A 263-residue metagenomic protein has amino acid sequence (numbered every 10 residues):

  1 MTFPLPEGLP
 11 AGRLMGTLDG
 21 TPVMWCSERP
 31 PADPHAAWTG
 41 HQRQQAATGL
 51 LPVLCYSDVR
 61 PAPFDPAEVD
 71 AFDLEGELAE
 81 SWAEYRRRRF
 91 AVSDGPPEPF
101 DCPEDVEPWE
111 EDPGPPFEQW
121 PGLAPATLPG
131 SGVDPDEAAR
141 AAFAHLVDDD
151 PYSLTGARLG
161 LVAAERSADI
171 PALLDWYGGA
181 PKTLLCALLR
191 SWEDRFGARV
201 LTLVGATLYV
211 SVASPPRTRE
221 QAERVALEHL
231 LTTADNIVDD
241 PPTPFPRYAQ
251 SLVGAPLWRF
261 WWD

Functional and structural regions predicted by a protein language model:
M1-S167: Extended, low-hydrophobicity segments enriched in charged/polar residues
P31-H35, K182, R219: Generic detection of long, well-ordered alpha-helical segments
A67-V69, A172-W176, P215-P216, E223-V225: Surface-exposed beta-strand edges and their flanking turn/coil or helix-capping segments
A139-F143, I170-L173, F245-A249: Generic structural signal of hydrophobic/aromatic residues within well-ordered alpha-helices of folded domains
D149-S153, L173-W176, S191-R195: Short hydrophobic alpha-helical module
V162-A180: Short glycine-/aliphatic-rich beta-strand segments at the starts of folded cytosolic domains
T183-R190, R195, V200-D263: Alpha-helical oligomerization segments
